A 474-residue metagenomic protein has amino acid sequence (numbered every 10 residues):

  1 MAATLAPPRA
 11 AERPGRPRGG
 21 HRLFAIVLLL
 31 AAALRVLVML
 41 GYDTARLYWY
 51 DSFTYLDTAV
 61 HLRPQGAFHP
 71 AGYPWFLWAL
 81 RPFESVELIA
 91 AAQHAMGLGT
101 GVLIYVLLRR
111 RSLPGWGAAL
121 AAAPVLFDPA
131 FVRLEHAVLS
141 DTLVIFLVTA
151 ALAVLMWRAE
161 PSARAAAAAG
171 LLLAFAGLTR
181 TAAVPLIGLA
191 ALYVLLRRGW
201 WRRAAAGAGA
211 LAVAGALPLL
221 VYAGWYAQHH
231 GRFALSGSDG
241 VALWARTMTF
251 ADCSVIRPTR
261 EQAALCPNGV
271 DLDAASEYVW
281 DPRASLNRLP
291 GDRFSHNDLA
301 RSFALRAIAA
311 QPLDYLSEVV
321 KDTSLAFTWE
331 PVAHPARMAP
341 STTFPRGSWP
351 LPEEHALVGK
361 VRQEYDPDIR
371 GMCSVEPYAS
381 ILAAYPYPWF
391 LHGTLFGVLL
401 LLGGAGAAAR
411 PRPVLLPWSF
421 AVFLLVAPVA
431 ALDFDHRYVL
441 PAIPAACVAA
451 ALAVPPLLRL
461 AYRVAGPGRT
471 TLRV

Functional and structural regions predicted by a protein language model:
M1-V36, G207, P456-L457, A461-V474: Start-transfer (signal-anchor) and selected internal transmembrane alpha helices of multi-pass inner/ER membrane
R18-H21, E87-L88, S317-W418: Membrane-interface anchor segments at the N-terminal boundary of transmembrane helices in multi-pass membrane enzymes
G20-R46, F127, A214-W225: Transmembrane signal-anchor helices characteristic of membrane glycosylation enzymes that use polyprenol
G41-L56, P64-E87, L235, H296 (+2 more regions): Extracytoplasmic catalytic/substrate-binding loops of multi-pass membrane glycan-assembly enzymes
Y50, I89-G99, L120-L155, S162-R164 (+2 more regions): Multi-pass, polyprenyl lipid-linked donor-dependent membrane glycosyltransferases
L77-E84, I89-L103, V144-L147, F390-L400 (+1 more regions): Transmembrane alpha-helices of multi-pass, membrane-embedded glycan-processing enzymes that use lipid-linked
R111, A151-A166, L195-R198: Membrane-interface transmembrane helices that cradle and orient dolichyl/undecaprenyl
L235-E364: Membrane-proximal stem/loop segments at transmembrane-domain junctions that anchor or position
